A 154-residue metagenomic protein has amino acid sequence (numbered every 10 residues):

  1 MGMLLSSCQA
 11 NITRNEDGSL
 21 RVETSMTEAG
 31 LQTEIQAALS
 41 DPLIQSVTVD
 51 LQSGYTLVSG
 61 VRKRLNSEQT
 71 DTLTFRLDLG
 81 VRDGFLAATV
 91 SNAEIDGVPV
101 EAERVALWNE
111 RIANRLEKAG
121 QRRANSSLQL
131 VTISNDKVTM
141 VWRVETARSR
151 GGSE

Functional and structural regions predicted by a protein language model:
M1-S7: Sec-dependent bacterial lipoprotein signal peptides
C8-E154: Extracellular/lumenal and peripheral-membrane lipid-interaction modules
